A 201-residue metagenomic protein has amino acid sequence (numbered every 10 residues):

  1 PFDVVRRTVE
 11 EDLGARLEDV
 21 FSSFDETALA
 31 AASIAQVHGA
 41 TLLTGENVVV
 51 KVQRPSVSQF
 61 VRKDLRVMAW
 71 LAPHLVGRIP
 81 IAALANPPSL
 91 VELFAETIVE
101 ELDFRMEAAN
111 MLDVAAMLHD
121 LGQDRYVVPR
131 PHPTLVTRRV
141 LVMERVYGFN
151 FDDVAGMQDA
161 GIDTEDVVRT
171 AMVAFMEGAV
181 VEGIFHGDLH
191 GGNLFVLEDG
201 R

Functional and structural regions predicted by a protein language model:
P1-G178, G183, F195-R201: Broad phosphate/nucleotide-binding scaffolds in NTP-utilizing and phosphate-metabolizing enzymes
G183, D188-H190: Conserved catalytic-loop position in the HRD/HxD motif
